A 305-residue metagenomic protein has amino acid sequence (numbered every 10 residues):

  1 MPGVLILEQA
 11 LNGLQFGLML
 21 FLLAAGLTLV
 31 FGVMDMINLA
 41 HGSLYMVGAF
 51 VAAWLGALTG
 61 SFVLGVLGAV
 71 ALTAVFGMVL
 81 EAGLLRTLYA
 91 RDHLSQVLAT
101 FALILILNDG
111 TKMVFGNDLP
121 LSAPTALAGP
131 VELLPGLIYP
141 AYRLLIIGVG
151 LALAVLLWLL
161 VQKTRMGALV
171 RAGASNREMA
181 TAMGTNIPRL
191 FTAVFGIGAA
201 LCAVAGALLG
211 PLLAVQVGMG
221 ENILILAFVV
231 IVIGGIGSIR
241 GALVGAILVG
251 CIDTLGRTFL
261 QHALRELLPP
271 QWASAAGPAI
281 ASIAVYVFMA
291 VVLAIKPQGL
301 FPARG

Functional and structural regions predicted by a protein language model:
M1-L22, V51, L58-G65, R91-V97 (+6 more regions): Membrane-interfacial amphipathic/re-entrant helices at transmembrane-helix boundaries
I6-L55, G83-S95, I231-R240, K296: Single transmembrane alpha-helix segments in multi-pass membrane proteins
L11, V33-V79, G83, F259-A273: Membrane-embedded helix boundary and interhelical linker motif in transport proteins
F16-G17, G136-G218, I239-G245: Helix-loop-helix "hairpin" substructures at the membrane interface of multi-pass membrane proteins
A49-W54, V70-F76, L103-T111, V149-W158 (+3 more regions): Hydrophobic core segments of alpha-helical transmembrane domains in multi-pass membrane transport and ion-translocation
G60-A71, T192-C202, G206-A207, L212-Y286: Transmembrane alpha-helical segments in multi-pass inner-membrane proteins
G60-I104, G110, V244-V249, D253 (+1 more regions): Alpha-helical transmembrane segments within multi-pass membrane transporters and channels
T87-K163, L190, L255-A284, Q298 (+1 more regions): Transmembrane helix-bundle core of multi-pass membrane transporters and related energy-transducing complexes
